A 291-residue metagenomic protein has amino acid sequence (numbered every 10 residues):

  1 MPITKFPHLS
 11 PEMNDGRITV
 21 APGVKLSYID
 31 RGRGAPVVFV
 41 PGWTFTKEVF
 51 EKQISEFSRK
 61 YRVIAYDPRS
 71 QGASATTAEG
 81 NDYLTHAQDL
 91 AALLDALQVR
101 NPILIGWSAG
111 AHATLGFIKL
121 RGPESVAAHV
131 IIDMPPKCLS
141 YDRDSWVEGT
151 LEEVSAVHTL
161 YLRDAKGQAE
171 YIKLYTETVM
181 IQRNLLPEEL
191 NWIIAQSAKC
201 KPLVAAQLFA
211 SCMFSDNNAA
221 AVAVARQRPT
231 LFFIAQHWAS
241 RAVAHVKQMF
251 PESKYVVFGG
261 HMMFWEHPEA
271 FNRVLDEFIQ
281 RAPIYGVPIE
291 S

Functional and structural regions predicted by a protein language model:
I3-K25: N-terminal cap/lid segment of alpha/beta-hydrolase-fold proteins
V20-T76: Conserved HGGG/HGGXW glycine-rich cap/lid loop of the alpha/beta-hydrolase fold
T44, P68-G72, A111, P136 (+1 more regions): Alpha/beta-hydrolase active-site loop signature
L84-P102: Conserved acidic catalytic loop of the alpha/beta-hydrolase fold
R100-Y141: Conserved hydrolase catalytic core segment
S140-G149, Y161-A223: Conserved alpha/beta-hydrolase catalytic His-Asp/Glu region
A198-M249, Y255-F258: Conserved serine/cysteine hydrolase catalytic core
E252-S291: Catalytic active-site module of serine/aspartate enzymes centered on a nucleophile-bearing elbow/loop
